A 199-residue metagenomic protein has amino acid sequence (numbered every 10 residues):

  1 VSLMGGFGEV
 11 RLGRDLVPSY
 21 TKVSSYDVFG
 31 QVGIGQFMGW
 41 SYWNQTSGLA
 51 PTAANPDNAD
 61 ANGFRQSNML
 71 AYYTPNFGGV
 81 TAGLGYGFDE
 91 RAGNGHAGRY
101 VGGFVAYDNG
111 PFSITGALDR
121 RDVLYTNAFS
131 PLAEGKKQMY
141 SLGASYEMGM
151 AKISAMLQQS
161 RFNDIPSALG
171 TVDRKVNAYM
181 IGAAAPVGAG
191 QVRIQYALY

Functional and structural regions predicted by a protein language model:
V1-D89, A97-R99, A106-S113: Outer membrane beta-barrel
H96, V101-Y199: Detector for outer-membrane/organellar transmembrane beta-barrel domains, recognizing the amphipathic beta-strand
